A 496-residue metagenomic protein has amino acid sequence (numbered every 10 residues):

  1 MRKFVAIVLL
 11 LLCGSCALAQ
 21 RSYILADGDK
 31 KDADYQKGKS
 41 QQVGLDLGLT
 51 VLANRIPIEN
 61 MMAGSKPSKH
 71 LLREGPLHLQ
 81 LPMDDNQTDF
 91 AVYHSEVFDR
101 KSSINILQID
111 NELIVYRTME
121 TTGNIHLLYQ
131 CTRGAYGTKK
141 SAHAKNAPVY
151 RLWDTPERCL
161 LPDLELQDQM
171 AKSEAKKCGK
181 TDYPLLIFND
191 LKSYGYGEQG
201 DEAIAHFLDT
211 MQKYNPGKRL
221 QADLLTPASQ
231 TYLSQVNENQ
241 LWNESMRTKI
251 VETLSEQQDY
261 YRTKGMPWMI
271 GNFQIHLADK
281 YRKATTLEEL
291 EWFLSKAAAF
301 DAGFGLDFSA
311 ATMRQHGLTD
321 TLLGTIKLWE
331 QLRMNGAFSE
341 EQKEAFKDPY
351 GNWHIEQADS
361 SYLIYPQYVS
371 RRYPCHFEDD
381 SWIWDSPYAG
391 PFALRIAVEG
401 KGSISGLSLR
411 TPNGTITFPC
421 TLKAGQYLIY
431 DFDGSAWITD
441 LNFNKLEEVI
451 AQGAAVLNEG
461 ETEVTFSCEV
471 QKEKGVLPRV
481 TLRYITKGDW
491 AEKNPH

Functional and structural regions predicted by a protein language model:
F4-C13: Sec-dependent N-terminal signal peptides
Q20, K31, Y35-H78, A135 (+4 more regions): Aromatic-lined carbohydrate-binding surfaces of glycoside hydrolases
S22-D34, E59-E74, T155-Q169, Q212-M313: Glycan-recognition surfaces
V43, L72-P76, K296, F300-I396: Carbohydrate-binding surfaces of carbohydrate-active enzymes
L49, A53-R133, G137-K140: Autoprocessing Asn-cyclization modules and mimics
V92-H94, T118, R133-K145, W382-H496: Intrinsically disordered, low-complexity segments enriched in serine, threonine, and glycine
S103-N111, V149, L409, E463-S467: Short conserved beta-strand and strand-loop elements enriched in small hydrophobics with frequent Asp/Gly
R151-K180, E198-H206, Y214-P216: Chitinase-like catalytic core of GlcNAc-active glycosidases
